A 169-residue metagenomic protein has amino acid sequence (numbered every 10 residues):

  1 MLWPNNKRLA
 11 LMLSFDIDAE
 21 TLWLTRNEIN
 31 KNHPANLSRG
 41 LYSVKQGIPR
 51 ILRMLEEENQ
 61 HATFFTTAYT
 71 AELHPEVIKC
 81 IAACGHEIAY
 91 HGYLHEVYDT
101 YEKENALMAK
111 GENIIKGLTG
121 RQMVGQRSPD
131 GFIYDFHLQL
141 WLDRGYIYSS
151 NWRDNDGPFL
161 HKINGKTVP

Functional and structural regions predicted by a protein language model:
M1-G125, D130-P169: Catalytic alpha-helical scaffold of carbohydrate-active enzymes acting on polysaccharides/glycoconjugates
